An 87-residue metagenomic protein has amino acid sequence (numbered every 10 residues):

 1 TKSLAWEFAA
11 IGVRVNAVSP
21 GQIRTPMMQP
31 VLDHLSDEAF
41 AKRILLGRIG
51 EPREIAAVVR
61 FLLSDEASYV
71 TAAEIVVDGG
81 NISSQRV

Functional and structural regions predicted by a protein language model:
T1-K2, A56-V59, L63: Short-chain dehydrogenase/reductase
W6-A10, S68: Alpha-helical segment proximal to the catalytic Tyr-Lys
I11, N16, G21, A73: Rossmann-like NAD(H)/NADP(H) cofactor-binding core
S19-P30, V77: Short, flexible catalytic-loop segment of classical short-chain dehydrogenase/reductase
R24, D65-E66: Catalytic "switch" loops of ABC-type ATPases
P30-I44: A short C-terminal helix-loop "cap" of Rossmann-like NAD(P)-dependent dehydrogenase/epimerase domains
I44-I55, E66: A conserved structural motif in NAD(P)-dependent oxidoreductases
R60, T71-V87: Short C-terminal tail/terminal secondary-structure segment of NAD(P)H-dependent dehydrogenase/reductase domains
